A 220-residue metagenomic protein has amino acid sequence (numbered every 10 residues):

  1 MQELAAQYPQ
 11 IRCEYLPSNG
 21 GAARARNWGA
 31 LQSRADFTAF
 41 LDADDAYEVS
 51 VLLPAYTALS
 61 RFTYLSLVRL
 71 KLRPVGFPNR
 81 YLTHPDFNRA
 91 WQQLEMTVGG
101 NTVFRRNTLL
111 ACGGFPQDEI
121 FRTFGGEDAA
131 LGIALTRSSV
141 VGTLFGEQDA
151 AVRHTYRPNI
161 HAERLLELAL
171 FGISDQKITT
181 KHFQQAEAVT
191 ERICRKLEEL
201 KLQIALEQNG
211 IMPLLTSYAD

Functional and structural regions predicted by a protein language model:
M1-Y15: Acidic donor-binding segment of Leloir-type glycosyltransferases
L16-S33: Glycine-rich, basic loop-to-helix element that forms the pyrophosphate-binding segment of sugar-nucleotide handling
T38: Short aromatic/hydrophobic "clamp" motif used to bind/position activated sugar donors
S50-Y81: Conserved donor NDP-sugar-binding/catalytic core segment of glycosyltransferases
R73-V75, F145-E167: Active-site donor/metal-binding and catalytic loop motifs of nucleotide-sugar-dependent glycosylation enzymes
F87-F104: A recurrent flexible, glycine/aromatic-enriched loop bordering the glycosyltransferase active site that acts as
R122-L131: Acidic donor-binding loop at a coil-to-helix junction in glycosyltransferase catalytic cores that engages
A162-E199: Catalytic core of nucleotide-sugar-dependent glycosyltransferases
